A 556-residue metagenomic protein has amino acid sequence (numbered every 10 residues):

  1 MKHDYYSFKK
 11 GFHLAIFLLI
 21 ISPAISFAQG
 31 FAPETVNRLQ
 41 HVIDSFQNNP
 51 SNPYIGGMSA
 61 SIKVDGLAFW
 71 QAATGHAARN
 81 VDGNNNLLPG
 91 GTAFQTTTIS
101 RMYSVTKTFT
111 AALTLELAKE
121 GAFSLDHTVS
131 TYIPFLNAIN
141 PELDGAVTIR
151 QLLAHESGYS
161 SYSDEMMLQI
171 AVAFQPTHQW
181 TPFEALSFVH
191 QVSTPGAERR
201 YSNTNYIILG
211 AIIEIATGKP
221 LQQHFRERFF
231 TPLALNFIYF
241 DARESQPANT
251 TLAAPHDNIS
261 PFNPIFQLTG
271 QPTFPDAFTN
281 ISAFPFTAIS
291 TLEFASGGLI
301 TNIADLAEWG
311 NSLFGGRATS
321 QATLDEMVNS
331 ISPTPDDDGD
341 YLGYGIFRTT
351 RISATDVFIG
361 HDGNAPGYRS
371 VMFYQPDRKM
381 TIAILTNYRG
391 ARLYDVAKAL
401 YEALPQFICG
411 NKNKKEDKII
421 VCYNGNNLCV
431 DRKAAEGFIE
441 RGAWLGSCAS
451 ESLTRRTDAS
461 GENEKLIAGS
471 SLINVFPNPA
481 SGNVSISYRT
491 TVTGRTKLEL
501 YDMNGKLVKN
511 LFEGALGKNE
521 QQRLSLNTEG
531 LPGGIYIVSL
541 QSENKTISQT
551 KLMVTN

Functional and structural regions predicted by a protein language model:
M1-F31: Bacterial Sec-dependent N-terminal signal peptides
K2, S22, S26-F27, S460-F476 (+1 more regions): C-terminal outer-membrane/trafficking sorting elements
A32-S100, G514: Short, conserved catalytic-motif segment at the N-terminal edge
S51-S59, N80-Q151, V192-T204, F294-G297 (+1 more regions): Short active-site loop at a secondary-structure junction that contains or immediately precedes the catalytic residue(s)
L67, A78-R79, P141-F358: Short, surface-exposed loop or secondary-structure junction motifs that flank catalytic or metal-binding residues
R351, Y388-K415: Short, gly/Ser/Thr-rich active-site loops of penicillin-recognizing serine hydrolases
G360-H361, S370-Y388: Short, well-ordered beta-strand elements
A449-N463: Short, compositionally biased serine/threonine- and acidic-rich segments at solvent-exposed termini, linkers, or domain
